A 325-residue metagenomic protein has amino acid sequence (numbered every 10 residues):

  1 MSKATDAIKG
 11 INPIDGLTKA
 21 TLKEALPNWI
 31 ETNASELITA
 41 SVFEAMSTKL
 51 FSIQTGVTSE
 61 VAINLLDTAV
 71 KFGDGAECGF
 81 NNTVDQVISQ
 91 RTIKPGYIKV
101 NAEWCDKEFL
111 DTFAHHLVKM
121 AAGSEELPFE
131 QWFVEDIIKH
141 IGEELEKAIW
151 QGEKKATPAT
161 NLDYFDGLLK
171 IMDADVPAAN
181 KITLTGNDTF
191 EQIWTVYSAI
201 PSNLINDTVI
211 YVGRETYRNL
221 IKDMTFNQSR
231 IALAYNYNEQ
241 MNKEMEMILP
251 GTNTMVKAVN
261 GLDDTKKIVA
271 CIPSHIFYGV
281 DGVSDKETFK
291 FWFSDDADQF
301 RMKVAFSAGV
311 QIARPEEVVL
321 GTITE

Functional and structural regions predicted by a protein language model:
S2-G56, F165-T185, R218-E325: Sequence/fold signature of self-assembling virion shell proteins
N28-F113: Assembly/oligomerization interface modules of large self-assembling protein complexes
F43, G142-Q151, N206, R230: Intrinsically disordered or highly flexible coil/loop and linker segments, enriched in small and charged/polar residues
G96-I98, Q131, N206, D296-F300: Residues at beta-strand starts and edge strands
A102, E130, I210-G213, D295: Active-site-proximal structural scaffolding
D106, F113-T195, T322-E325: Alpha-helical scaffold segments that mediate packing/assembly in large oligomeric complexes
D106, R214-T216, F306: Short, flexible loop/turn elements at secondary-structure junctions
F190-Q228, A234-Y235: Ordered core of a single globular domain
